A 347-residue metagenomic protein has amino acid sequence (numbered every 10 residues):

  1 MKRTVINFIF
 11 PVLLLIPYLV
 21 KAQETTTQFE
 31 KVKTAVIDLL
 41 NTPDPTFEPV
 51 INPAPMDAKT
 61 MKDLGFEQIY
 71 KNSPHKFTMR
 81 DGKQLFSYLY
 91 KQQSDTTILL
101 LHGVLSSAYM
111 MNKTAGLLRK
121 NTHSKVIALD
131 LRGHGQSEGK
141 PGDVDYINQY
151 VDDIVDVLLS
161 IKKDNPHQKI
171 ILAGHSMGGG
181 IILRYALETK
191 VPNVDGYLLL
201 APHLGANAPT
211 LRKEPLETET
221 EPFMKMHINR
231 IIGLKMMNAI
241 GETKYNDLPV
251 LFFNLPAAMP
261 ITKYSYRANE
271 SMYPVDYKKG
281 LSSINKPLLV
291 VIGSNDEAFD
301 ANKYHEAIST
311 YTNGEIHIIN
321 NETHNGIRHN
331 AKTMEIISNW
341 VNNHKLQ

Functional and structural regions predicted by a protein language model:
A22-T78, Y88: An N-terminal hydrophobic leader/cap segment in hydrolases
V104-G116, N302: The serine-hydrolase catalytic nucleophile loop
R119-G139: Conserved alpha/beta-hydrolase
V144-K162: Alpha/beta-hydrolase active-site loop
S176-K263: Alpha/beta-hydrolase-fold enzymes
I284, V290-I292: Short beta-strand/loop motif that positions the catalytic acidic residue of the alpha/beta-hydrolase fold
E297-K303: Conserved alpha/beta-hydrolase "acid-adjacent" motif
E322-K332: Catalytic histidine-centered segment of alpha/beta-hydrolase-like enzymes
